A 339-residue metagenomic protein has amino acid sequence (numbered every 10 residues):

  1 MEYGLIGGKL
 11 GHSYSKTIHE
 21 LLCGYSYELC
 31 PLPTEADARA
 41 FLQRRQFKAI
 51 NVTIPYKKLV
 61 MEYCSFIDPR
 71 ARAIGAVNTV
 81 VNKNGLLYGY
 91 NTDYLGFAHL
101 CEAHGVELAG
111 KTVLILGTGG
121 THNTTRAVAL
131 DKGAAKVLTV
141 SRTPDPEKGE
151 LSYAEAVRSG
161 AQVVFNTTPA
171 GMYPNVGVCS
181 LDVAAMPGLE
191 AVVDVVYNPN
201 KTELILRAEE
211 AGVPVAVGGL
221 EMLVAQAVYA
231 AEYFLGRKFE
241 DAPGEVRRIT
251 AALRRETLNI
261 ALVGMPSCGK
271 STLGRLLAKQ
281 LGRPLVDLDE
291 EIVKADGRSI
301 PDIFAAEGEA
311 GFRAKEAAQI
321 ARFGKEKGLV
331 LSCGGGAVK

Functional and structural regions predicted by a protein language model:
E2-H104, P199-K201, I205-R207, A211 (+2 more regions): Phosphate/diphosphate ligand-binding glycine-rich loop within oxidoreductases
G7, G89-Y94, C101-E102, V106 (+4 more regions): Glycine-rich adenosine-cofactor-binding loop
P31, V195-L258: Adenosine-phosphate binding glycine-rich loop
D131-G149, D289-E291, A295-D296: NAD(P)-binding Rossmann-fold cofactor-contacting core
K148-A216, G334-K339: Rossmann-like adenosine-cofactor binding region
K270: Conserved lysine of the Walker
L273: Hydrophobic positions on the alpha1 helix immediately C-terminal to the Walker A/P-loop
E290-V338: ATP-dependent small-molecule kinase phosphotransfer cores that center on conserved nucleotide phosphate-binding segments
